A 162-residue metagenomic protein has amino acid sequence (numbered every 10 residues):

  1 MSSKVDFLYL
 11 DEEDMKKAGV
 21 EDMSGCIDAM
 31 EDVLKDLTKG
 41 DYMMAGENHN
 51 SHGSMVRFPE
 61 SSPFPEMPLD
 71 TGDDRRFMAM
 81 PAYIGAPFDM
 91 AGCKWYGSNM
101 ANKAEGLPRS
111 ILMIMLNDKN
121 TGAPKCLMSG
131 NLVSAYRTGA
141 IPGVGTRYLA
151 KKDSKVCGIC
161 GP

Functional and structural regions predicted by a protein language model:
M1-S134, I141-G143: N-terminal ligand-binding/catalytic initiation module
P142, A150-P162: Glycine-rich adenosine-cofactor-binding loop
R147: Acidic, Mg2+-coordinating catalytic modules of nucleic-acid enzymes
